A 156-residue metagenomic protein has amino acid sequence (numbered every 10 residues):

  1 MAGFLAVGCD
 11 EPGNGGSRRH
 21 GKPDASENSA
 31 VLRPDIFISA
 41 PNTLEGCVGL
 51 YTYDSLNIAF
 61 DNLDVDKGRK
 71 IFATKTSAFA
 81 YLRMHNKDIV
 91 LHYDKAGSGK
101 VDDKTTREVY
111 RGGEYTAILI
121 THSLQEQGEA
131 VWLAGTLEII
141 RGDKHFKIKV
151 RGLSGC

Functional and structural regions predicted by a protein language model:
L5-G8: C-terminal motif of bacterial Sec signal peptides marking the signal peptidase cleavage site
D10-C156: Cysteine-centric segments in proteins
